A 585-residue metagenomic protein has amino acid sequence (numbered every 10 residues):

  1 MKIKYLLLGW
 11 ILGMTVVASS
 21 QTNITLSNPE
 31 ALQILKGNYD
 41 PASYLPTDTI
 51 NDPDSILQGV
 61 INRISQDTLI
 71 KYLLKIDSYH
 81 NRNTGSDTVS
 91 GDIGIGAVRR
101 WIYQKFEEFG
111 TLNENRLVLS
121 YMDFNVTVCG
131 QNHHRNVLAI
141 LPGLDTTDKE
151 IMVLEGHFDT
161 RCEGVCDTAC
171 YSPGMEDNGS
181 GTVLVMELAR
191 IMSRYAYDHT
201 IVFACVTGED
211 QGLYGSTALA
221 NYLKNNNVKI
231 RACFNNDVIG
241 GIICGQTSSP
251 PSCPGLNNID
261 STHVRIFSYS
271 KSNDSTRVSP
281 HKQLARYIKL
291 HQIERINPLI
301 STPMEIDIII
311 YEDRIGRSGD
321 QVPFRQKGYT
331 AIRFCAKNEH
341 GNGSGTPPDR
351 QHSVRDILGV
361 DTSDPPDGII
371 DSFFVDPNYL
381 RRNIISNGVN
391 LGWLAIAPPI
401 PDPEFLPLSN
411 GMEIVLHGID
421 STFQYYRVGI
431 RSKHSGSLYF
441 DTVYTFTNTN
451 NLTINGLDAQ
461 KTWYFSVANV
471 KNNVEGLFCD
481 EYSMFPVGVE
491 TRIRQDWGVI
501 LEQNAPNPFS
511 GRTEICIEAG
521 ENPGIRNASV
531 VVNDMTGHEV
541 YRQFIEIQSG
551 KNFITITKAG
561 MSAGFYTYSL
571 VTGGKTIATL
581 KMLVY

Functional and structural regions predicted by a protein language model:
L8-G9, R494-A505, F509-Y585: C-terminal outer-membrane/trafficking sorting elements
S27-N38, L45, T68-P142: A non-catalytic alpha/beta surface segment that caps or lines the substrate-entry region of metallo-dependent hydrolase
D77, I239-D260, I308-P398: Active-site-adjacent mobile loop/cap segments within catalytic or ligand-binding domains
A139, L154-E155, D159-L213, N387: Alpha-helical metal-binding/catalytic segments enriched in His/Glu/Asp
V206-V322, K327, A331: Metal-dependent peptidase/peptidase-like ectodomains
G411-F423: Conserved aromatic anchor
I454-E475: Beta-strand-rich modules
V470-E490: Extracellular fibronectin type III
